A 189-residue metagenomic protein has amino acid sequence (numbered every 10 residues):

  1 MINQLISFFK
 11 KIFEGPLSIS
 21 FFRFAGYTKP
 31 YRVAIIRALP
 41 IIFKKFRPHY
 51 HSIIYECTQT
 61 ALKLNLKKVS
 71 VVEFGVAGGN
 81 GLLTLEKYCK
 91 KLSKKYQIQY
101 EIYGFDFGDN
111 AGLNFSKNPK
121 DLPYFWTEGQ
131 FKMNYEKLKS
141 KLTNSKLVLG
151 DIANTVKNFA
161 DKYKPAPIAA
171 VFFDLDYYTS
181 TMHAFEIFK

Functional and structural regions predicted by a protein language model:
M1-I2, L142: Short amphipathic alpha-helical segments
K10-V72, A77-T84: Class I SAM-dependent methyltransferase Rossmann-like catalytic core, especially the SAM/SAH-binding loop
R32-I41, L64-K189: S-adenosylmethionine/decaboxylated-SAM
